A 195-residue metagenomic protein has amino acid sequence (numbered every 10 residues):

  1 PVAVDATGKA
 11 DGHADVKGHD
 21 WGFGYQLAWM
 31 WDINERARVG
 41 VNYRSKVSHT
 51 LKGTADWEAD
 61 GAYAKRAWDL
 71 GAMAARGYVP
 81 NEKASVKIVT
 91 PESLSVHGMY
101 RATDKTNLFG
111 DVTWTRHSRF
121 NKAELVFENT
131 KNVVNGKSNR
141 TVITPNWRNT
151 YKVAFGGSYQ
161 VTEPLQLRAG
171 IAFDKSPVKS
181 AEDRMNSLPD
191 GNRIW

Functional and structural regions predicted by a protein language model:
P1-W195: Outer-membrane beta-barrel porins/channels
